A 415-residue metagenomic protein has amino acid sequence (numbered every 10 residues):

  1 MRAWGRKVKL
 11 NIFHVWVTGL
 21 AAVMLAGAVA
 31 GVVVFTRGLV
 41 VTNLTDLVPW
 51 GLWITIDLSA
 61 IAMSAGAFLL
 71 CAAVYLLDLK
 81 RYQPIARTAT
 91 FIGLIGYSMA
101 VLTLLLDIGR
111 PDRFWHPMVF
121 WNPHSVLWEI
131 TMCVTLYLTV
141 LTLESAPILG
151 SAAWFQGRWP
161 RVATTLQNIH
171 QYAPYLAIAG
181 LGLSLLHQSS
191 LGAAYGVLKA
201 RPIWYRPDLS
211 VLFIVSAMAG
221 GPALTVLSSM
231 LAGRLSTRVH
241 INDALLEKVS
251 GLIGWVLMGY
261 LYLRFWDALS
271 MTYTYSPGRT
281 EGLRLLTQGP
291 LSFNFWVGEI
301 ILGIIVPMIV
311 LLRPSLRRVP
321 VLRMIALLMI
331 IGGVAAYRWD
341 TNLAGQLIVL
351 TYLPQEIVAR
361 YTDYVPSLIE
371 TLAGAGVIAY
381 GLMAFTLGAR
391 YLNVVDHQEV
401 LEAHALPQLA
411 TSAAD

Functional and structural regions predicted by a protein language model:
M1-R2, D112: Membrane-proximal N-terminal segments immediately preceding the first transmembrane helix
A3-A30, L79-R81, V119, P123 (+4 more regions): Long, contiguous internal "core" modules enriched in hydrophobic/ aromatic residues
V8, V321-D415: TerminUS-proximal long segments
G31-T55, L106-W128, L191-F213, I241 (+2 more regions): Membrane-interface interhelical loops and short amphipathic "cap" helices that link adjacent transmembrane segments
V33-T42, W53, S59-G157, A173-Q188: Transmembrane-helix bundle segments that line or gate the permeation/cavity pathway in multi-pass membrane proteins
T55-S59, I214-S216, I300, V319 (+2 more regions): Hydrophobic alpha-helical transmembrane segments of integral membrane proteins, especially multi-pass transporters
C71-A72, E144-S145, M308-V310, A384-A389: Alpha-helical transmembrane segments
